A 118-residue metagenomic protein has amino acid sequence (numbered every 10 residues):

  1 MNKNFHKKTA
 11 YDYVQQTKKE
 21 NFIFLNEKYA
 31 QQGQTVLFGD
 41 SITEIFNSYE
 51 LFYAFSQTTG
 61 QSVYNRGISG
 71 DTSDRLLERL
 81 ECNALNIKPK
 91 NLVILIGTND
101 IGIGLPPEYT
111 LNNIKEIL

Functional and structural regions predicted by a protein language model:
M1-F38, T43-Y49, Y53-T59, N86-K90: N-terminal secretory targeting modules
F5-A10, V63-D74, G102: Acidic/histidine-rich helix-loop elements that form or flank divalent-metal/phosphate-binding sites at the catalytic
K18-K19, R66, R79: Basic side chains
Q31, I42-F46, S69-D71, G102-L105: Short, exposed beta-strand "edge-strand" segments with a Pro/Gly-rich flavor and a Y/T-containing core
D40, I68, G97: Cofactor-binding loop segments of dinucleotide-utilizing enzymes, especially the Rossmann-like FAD- and NAD(P)+-binding
A54-S62, D71, E78-L118: Alpha-helical cap/lid subdomain in secreted, periplasmic, or secretory-pathway luminal O-acyl-processing enzymes
